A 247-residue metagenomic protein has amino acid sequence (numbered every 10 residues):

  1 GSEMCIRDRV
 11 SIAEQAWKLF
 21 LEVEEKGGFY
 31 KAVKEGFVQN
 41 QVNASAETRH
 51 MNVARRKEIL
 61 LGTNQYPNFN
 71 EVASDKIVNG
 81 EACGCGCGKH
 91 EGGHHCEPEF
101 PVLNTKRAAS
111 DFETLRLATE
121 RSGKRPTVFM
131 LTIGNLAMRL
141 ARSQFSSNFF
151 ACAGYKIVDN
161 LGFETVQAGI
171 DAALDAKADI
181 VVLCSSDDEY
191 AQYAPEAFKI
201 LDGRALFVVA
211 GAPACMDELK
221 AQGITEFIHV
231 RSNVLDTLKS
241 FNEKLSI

Functional and structural regions predicted by a protein language model:
M4-I6: Short, small-residue-biased leader/transition segments that mark boundaries at the very start of proteins
K18-V128: Intrinsic disorder at enzyme termini
K26, V33, Y66, F129-I133 (+5 more regions): Generic beta-strand/beta-sheet core signal
F37-V38, Q65-G84, I133-L136, E164 (+3 more regions): Short, glycine-/Ser/Thr-/acidic-enriched flexible segments
L60, K76-N79, K89-P101, D111 (+7 more regions): Phosphate-moiety recognition in structured ligand-binding domains
S122, T127-L183, Y193-K199: Generic long, charged, amphipathic alpha-helical segments
K199-I247: Peripheral docking tails and interdomain loops at the edges of cofactor- or intermediate-handling domains
